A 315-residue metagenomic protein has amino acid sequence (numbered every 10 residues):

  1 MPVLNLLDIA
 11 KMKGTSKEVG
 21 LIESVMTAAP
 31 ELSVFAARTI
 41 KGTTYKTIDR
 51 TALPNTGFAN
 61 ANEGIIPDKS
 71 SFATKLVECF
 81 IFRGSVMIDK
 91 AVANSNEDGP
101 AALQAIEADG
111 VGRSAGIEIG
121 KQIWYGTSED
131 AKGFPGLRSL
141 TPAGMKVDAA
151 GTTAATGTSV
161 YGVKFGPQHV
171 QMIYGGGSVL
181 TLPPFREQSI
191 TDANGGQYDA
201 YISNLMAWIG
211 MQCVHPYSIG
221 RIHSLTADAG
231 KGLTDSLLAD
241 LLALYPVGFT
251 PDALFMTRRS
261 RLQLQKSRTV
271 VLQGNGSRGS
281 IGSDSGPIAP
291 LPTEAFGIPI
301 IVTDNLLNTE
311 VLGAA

Functional and structural regions predicted by a protein language model:
P2-S33, T43-I48, D68-A315: Core alpha/beta structural scaffold of self-assembling particle/tube/pore-forming proteins
F35-T39: Short secondary-structure boundary/capping segments within folded domains
I40-P67: N-terminal, Lys/Arg-enriched amphipathic/low-complexity engagement segments that precede the first folded domain
